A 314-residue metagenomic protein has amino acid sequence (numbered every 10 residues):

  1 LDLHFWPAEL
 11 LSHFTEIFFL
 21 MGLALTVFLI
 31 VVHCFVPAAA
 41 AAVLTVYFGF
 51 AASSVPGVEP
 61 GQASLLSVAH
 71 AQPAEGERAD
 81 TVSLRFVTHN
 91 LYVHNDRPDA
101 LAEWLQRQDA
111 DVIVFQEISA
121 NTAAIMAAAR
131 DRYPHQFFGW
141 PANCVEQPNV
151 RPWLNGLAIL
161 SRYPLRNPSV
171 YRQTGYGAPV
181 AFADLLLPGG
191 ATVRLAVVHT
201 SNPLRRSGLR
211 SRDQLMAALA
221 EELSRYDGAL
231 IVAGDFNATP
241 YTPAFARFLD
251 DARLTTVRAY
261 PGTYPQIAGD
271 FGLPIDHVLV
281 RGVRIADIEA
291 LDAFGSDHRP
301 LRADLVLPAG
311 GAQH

Functional and structural regions predicted by a protein language model:
L1-A129, A309: N-terminal, active-site-proximal structural segment of metallo-dependent hydrolase catalytic domains
L1-V31, Y47, R225-D227, A238-H314: Metal-dependent phosphoester-hydrolase catalytic domains
L11, R85-L91, L101-A127, L160 (+5 more regions): Active-site beta-strand/loop signature of hydrolases that rely on acidic residues for catalysis
Y47-E75, V93, V112-R194, V198 (+1 more regions): Structured beta-strand-rich core segments of catalytic domains in phosphoester-bond hydrolases
S83-H94, N149, S201-R210: Acidic/histidine-rich helix-loop elements that form or flank divalent-metal/phosphate-binding sites at the catalytic
T88, N155, P274-I275: A conserved catalytic-core signature of glycosyltransferases
P98-D99, D213-M216, G272: Structural motif corresponding to alpha-helix initiation and N-cap regions
S207-A220: Alpha-helical scaffold elements lining the catalytic groove of polysaccharide deacetylases
